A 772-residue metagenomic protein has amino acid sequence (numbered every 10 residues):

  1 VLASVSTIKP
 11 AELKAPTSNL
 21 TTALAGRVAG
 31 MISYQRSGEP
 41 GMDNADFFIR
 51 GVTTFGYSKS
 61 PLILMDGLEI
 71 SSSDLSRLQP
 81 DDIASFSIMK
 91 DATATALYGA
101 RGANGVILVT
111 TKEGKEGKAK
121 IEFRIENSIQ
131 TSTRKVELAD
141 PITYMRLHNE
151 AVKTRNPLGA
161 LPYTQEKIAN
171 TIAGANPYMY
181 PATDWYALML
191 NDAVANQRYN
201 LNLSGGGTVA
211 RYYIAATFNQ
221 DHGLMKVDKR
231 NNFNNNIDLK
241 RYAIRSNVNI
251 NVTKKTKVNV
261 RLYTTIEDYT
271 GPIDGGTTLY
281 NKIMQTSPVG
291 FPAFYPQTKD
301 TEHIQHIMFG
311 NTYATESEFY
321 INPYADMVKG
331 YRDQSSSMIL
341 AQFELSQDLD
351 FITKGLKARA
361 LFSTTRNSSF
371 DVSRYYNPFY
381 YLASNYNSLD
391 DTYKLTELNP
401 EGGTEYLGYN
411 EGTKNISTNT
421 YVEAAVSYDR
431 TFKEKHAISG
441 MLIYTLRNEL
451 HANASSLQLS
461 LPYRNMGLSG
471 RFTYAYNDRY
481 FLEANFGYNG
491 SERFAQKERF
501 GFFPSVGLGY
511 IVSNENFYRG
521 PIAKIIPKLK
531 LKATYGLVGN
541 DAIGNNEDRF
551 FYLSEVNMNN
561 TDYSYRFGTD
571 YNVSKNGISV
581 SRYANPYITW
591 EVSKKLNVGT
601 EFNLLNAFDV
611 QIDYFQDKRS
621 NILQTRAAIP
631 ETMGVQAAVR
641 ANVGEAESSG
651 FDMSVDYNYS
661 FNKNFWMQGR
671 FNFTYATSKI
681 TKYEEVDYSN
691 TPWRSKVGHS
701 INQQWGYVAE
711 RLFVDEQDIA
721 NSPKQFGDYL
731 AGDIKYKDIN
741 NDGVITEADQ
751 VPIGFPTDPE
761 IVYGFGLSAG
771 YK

Functional and structural regions predicted by a protein language model:
V1-I244, K257-V258, T315: Short, small/polar-rich motifs associated with maturation and membrane association, primarily at protein termini
K59-S60, A193, N247-K255, L262-I266 (+5 more regions): Extracellular/periplasmic, surface-exposed regions of secreted and cell-surface proteins
L64-M65, G440-N448, F481-G490, Y736-D758: Catalytic-site beta-strand/loop segments enriched in glycine and acidic/polar residues
E122-N176, D274-G275, L279, T561 (+1 more regions): Conserved small-residue
M179-Y186, A454, T746-D749: Short Pro/Gly-enriched beta-strand edge/turn motifs at strand-loop
I273, L279-F294, K299-S317, Y331-Q334: Immediate N-terminus of the mature polypeptide
